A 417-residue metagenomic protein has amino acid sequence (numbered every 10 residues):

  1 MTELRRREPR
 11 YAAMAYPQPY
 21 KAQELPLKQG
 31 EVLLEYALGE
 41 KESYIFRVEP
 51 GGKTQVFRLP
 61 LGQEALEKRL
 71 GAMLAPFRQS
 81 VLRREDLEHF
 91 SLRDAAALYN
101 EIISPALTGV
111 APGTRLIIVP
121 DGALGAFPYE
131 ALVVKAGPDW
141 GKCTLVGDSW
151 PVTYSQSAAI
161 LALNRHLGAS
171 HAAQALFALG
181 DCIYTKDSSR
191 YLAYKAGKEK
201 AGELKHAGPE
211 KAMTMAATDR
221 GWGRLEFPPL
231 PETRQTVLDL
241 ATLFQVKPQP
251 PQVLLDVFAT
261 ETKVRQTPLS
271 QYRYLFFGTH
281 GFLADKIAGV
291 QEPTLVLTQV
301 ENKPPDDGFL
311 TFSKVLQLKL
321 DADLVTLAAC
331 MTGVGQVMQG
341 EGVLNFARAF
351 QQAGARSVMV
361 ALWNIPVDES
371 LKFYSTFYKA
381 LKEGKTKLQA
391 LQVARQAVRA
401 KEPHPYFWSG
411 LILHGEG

Functional and structural regions predicted by a protein language model:
T2-Y36: Coiled-coil termination/hinge junctions
A13-K21, E88-L98, W222-Q317, I365-P366 (+1 more regions): Functional beta-strand-loop-alpha-helix junction segments that form "active/interaction loops" within catalytic
A22, K41-R115, L132-L255, T298 (+1 more regions): Peri-functional-center coupling elements
P112-R115, A173-Q174, K247-Q249, S270-Y274 (+3 more regions): Loop/turn elements at helix/coil->beta-strand transitions in domains of secreted/extracellular proteins
G125-P151, Y194-K198, F282-Q317, M338-Q339: A short, glycine/acidic-enriched catalytic loop
R165-S170, A175, E369-G417: An often Trp-containing, charged/polar helix-loop segment at the C-terminal end of enzyme catalytic cores
F350: Phosphate/adenylate-binding glycine loop and adjacent helical scaffold
R356-D368: Short acidic/histidine-rich active-site segments
